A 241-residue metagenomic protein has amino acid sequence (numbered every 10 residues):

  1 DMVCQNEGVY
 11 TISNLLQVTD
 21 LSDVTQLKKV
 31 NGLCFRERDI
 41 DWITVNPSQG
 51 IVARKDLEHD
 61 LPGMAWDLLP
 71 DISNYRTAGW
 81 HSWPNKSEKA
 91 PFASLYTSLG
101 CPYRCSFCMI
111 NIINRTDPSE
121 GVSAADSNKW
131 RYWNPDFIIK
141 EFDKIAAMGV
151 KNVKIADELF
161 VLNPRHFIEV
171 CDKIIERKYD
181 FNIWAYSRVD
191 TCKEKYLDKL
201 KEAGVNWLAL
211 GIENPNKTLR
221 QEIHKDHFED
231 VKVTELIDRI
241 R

Functional and structural regions predicted by a protein language model:
M2-F137: Acidic, low-complexity intrinsically disordered segments
R131-R241: Conserved SAM/AdoMet-binding glycine-rich loop
